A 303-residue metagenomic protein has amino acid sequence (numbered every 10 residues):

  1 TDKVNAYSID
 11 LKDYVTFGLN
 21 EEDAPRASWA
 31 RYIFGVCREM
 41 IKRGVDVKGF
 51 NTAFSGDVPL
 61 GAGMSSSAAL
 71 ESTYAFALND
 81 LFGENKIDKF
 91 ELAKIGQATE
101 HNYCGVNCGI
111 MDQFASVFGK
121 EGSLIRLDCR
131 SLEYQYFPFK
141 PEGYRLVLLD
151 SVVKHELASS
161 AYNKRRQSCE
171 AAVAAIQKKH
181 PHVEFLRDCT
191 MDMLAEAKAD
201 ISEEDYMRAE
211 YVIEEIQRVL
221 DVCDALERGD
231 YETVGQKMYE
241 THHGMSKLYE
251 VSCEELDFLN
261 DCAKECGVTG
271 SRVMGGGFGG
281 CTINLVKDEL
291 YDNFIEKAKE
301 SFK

Functional and structural regions predicted by a protein language model:
T1-A68, A75-K89, K94, C108 (+5 more regions): ATP-binding N-lobe of GHMP and related small-molecule kinases
D2-R26, S123-G270, L285-K303: C-terminal nucleotide
T52-F54, L149-S151, T282: A structural signal for short, well-ordered beta-strand segments
L60, N102, E240-G244: A short structural micro-motif
A69, C281-L285: FabD-like malonyl-/acyl-CoA
E91-G105, A115-G122, C253-C262: Active-site-adjacent elements of ketosynthase-type condensing enzymes
G275-G280: Short Gly/Ser/Thr- and Asp/Glu-enriched loop/turn motifs at secondary-structure junctions
